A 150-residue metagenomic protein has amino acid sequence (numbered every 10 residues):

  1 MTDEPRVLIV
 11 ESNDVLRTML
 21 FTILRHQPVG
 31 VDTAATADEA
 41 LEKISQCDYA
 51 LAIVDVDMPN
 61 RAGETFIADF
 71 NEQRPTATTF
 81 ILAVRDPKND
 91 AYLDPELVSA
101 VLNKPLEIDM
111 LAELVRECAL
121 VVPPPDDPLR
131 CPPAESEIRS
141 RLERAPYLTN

Functional and structural regions predicted by a protein language model:
E11: Conserved acidic carboxylate
D14-D32: Two-component/phosphorelay signaling modules centered on CheY-like receiver
T33-L51: Acidic, metal-coordinating helix/loop segments flanking the phosphotransfer/catalytic sites of two-component signaling
S45-C47, D69-A77, E96: Conserved phosphotransfer cores of two-component systems
V54-E72: Conserved phosphotransfer microenvironments
T65, R85-N103, D109, E113: Alpha4 helix (beta4-alpha4-beta5 surface) of REC/receiver domains from two-component response regulators
L106-A119, P123, D127-P128: C-terminal output helix
V122-N150: CheY-like receiver
